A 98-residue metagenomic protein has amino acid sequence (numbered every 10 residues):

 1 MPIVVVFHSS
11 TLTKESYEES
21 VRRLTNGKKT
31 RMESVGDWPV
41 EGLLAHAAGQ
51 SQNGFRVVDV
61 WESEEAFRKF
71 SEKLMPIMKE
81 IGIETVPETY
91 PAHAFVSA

Functional and structural regions predicted by a protein language model:
M1-V58, E62-K73, I83-A98: Short S/T/G/P-rich N-terminal loop/turn motif that feeds into the first structured element of a domain
P76: Short, aromatic/basic amphipathic alpha-helical patches
